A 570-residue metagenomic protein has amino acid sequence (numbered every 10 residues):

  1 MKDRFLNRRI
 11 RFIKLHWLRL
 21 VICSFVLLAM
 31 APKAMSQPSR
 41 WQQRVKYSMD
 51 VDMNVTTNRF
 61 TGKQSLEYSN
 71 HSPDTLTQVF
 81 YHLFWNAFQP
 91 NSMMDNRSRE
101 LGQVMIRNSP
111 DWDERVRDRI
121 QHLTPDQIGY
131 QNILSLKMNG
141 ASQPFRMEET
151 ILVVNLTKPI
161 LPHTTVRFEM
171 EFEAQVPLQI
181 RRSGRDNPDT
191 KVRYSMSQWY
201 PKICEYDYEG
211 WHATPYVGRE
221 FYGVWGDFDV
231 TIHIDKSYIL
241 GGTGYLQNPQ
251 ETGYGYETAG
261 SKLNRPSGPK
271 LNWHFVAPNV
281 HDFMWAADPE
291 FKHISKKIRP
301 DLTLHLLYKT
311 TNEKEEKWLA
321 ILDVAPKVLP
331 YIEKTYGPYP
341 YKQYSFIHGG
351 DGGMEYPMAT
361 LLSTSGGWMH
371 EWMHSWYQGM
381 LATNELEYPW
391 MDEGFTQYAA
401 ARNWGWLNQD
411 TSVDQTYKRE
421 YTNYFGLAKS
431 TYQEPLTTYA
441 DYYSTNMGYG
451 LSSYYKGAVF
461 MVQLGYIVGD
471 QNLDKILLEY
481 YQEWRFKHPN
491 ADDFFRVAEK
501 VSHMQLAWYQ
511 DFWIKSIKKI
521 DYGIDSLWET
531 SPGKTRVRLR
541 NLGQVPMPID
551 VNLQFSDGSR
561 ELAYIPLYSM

Functional and structural regions predicted by a protein language model:
A34-T61, L506-D511: N-terminal, polar/Ser/Thr-rich
R44-V45, F80-L83, F275, T303-N541 (+1 more regions): Hydrophobic alpha-helical and helix-loop surface patches within well-folded domains that function as non-catalytic
Q64-L66, N70, Y81-L83, T164-L178 (+2 more regions): Short, hydrophobic/aromatic-enriched beta-strand segments in well-ordered soluble domains
S69, S109-D189, M570: A surface-exposed beta-strand-loop module
Y81-A141, S237-Y238, N552-I565: Solvent-exposed beta-hairpin/edge-strand motifs
M93-I106, E173-F228: Glycine/proline-rich low-complexity spacer/linker segments in large multi-domain proteins
I203-G210, G218-M369, Y398-A401: Hydrophobic helix-coil surface modules that form long, contiguous segments used for peptide/substrate interaction
G241-G242, Y522, L527-M570: Beta-strand-rich binding/interaction modules
